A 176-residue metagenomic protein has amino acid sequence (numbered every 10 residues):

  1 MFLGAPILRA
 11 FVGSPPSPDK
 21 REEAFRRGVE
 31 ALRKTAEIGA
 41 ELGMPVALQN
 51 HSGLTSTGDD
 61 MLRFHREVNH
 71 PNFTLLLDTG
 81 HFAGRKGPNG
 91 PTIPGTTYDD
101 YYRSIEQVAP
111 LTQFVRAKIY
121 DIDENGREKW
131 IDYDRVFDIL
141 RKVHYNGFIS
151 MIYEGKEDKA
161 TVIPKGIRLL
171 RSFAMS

Functional and structural regions predicted by a protein language model:
M1, R66, R141-K142: Non-catalytic positions within long, well-ordered alpha-helices that form the structural scaffold/packing of enzyme
M1-R33, A40-P45, H81, D121-D123 (+3 more regions): Structural motif corresponding to the early beta-alpha repeats
F2-G4, N72, L111, H144-Y145: Short loop/turn motifs at secondary-structure junctions
E22, T55, A160-P164: Soluble non-cytosolic domains of exported or imported proteins
E23-F25, L62-F64, P164-G166: Short low-complexity, flexible loop/linker segments enriched in glycine and/or proline with clustered acidic
E30-D138: Acidic/histidine-rich catalytic cores of soluble enzymes
A160-S176: C-terminal helical cap(s) of enzyme catalytic domains, especially alpha/beta-barrels
